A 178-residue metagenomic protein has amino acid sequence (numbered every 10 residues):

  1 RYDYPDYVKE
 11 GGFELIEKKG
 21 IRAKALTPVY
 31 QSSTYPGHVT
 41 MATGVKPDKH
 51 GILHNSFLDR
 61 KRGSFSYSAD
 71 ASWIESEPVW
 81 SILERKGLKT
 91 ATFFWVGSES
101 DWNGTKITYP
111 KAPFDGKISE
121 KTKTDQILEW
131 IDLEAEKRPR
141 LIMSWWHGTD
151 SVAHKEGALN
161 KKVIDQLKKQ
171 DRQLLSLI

Functional and structural regions predicted by a protein language model:
R1, I82-E84, L174-I178: Short, intrinsically disordered, charge-balanced linker/junction segments flanking boundaries in proteins
R1-I21: Active-site-proximal N-terminal segment of extracellular/periplasmic enzymes that hydrolyze or transfer
R1-Y4, K24-A25, H50, S119: Short, solvent-exposed loop/turn elements at domain surfaces
V8, E17-K18, A42, E84 (+2 more regions): Alpha-helix boundary recognition
G12, K169-I178: Metal-dependent active-site segment of extracytoplasmic phospho-/sulfohydrolases and closely related
K24-V45, F94-D101: Short, solvent-exposed turn/loop segments enriched in Gly/Ser/Thr/Pro and often Arg
V45-Q166: His/Asp/Glu-rich, glycine-adjacent segments that coordinate divalent cations and/or stabilize oxyanion chemistry on
